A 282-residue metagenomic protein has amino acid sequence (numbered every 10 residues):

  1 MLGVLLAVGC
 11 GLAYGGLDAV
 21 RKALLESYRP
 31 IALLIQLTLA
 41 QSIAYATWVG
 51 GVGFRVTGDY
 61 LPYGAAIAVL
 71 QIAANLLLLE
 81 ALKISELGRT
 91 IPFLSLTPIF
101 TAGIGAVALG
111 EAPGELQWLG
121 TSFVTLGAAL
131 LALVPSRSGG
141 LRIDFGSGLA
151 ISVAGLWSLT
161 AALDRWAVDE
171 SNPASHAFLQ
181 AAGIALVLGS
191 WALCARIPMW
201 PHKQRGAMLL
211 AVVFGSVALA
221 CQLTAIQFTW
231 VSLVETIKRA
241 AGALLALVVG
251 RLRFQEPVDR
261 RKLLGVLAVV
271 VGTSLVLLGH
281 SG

Functional and structural regions predicted by a protein language model:
M1-V69, N75-S85, L133-L149, G183-F228 (+2 more regions): Membrane-interface interhelical linkers
M1-V8, I84, L96-G155, R165 (+1 more regions): Juxtamembrane helix-loop boundary signature in multi-pass membrane transporters
G16, T47, A73, F100 (+3 more regions): Residue positions within transmembrane alpha-helices of multi-pass solute transporters
A19, L76, G103, A162 (+2 more regions): Residue-level hotspots within transmembrane alpha-helices of multi-pass secondary transporters
L24, A108, A167, L252-R253: Hydrophobic alpha-helical transmembrane and interfacial-helix anchor sites in secondary transporters
A66-Q71, L79-A128, S175-L186, W230-L252: Specific alpha-helical transmembrane segments that line the substrate/conduction pathway and gating interfaces
T160-A161, D169: Extracytoplasmic gate region of multi-pass secondary transporters
L244-K262, V270-V271: C-terminal transmembrane helix pair
